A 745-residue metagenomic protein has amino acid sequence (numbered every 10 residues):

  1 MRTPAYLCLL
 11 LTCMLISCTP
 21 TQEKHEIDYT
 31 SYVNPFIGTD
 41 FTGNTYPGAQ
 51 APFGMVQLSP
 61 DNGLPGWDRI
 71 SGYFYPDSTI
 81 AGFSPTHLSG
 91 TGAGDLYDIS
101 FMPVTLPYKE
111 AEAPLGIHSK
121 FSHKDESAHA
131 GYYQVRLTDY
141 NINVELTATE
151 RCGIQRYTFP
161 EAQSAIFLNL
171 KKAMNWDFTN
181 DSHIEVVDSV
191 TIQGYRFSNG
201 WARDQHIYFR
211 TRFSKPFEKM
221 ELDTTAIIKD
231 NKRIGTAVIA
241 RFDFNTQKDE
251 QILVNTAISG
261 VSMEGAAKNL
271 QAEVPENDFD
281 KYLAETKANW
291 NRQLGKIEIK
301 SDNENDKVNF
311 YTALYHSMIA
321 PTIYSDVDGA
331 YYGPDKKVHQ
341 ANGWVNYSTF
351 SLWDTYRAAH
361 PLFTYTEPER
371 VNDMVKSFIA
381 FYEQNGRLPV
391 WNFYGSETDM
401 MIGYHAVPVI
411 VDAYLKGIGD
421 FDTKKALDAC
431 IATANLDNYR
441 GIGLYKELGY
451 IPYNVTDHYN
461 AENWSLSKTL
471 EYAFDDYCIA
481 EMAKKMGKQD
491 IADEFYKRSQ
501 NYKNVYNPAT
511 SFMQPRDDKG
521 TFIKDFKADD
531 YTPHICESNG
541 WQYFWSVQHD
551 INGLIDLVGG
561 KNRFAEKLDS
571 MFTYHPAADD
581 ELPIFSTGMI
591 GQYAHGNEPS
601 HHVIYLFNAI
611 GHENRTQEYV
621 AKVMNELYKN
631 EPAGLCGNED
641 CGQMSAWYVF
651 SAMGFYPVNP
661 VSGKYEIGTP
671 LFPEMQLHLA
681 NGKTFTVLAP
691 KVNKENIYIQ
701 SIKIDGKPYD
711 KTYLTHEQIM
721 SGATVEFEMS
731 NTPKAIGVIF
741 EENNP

Functional and structural regions predicted by a protein language model:
R2-L9: Sec-dependent signal peptide recognition, specifically the positively charged N-region followed immediately by
L15-S17: C-terminal motif of bacterial Sec signal peptides marking the signal peptidase cleavage site
E23-H360, T364-P408, Y414-L470, E481-N504 (+7 more regions): Accessory carbohydrate-recognition regions in carbohydrate-active enzymes
D475: ATP-dependent phospho-/nucleotidyl transfer catalytic cores
Y698: Extracellular attachment/recognition segments
